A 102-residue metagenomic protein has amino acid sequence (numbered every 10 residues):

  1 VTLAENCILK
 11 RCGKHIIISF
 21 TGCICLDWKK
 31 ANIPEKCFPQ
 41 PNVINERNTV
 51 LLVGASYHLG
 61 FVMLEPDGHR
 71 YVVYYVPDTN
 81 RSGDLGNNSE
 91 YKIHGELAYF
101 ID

Functional and structural regions predicted by a protein language model:
V1-G13: Terminal (often C-terminal
L3-N6, C25-E35, I44-D102: Extracellular jelly-roll beta-sandwich "head" domains, especially the C-terminal globular C1q domain
R11-G13, C37-I44: A short, structured loop/turn motif at beta-sheet edges
H15-G22: Short, well-ordered beta-strand segments enriched in hydrophobic/aromatic residues
